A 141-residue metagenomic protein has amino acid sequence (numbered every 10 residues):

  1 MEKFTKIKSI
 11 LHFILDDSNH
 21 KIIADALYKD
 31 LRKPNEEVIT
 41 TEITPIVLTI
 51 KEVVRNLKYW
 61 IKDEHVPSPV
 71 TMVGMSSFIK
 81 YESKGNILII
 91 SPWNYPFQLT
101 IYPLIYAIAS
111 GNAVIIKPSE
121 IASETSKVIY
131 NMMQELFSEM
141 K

Functional and structural regions predicted by a protein language model:
M1-F78: N-terminal Rossmann-like NAD(P)+-binding subdomain of aldehyde/semialdehyde dehydrogenases
V70-K141: Rossmann-like NAD(P) dinucleotide-binding subdomain of oxidoreductase/dehydrogenase enzymes
